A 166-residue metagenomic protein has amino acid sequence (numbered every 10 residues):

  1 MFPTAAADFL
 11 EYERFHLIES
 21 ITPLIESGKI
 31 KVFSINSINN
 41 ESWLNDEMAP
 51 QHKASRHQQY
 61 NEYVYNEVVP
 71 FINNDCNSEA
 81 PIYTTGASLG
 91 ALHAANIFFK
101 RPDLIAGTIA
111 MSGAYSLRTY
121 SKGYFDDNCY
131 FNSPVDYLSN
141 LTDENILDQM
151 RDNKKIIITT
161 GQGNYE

Functional and structural regions predicted by a protein language model:
M1-E166: Non-catalytic cap/lid and distal C-terminal segments of serine-dependent acyl enzymes
